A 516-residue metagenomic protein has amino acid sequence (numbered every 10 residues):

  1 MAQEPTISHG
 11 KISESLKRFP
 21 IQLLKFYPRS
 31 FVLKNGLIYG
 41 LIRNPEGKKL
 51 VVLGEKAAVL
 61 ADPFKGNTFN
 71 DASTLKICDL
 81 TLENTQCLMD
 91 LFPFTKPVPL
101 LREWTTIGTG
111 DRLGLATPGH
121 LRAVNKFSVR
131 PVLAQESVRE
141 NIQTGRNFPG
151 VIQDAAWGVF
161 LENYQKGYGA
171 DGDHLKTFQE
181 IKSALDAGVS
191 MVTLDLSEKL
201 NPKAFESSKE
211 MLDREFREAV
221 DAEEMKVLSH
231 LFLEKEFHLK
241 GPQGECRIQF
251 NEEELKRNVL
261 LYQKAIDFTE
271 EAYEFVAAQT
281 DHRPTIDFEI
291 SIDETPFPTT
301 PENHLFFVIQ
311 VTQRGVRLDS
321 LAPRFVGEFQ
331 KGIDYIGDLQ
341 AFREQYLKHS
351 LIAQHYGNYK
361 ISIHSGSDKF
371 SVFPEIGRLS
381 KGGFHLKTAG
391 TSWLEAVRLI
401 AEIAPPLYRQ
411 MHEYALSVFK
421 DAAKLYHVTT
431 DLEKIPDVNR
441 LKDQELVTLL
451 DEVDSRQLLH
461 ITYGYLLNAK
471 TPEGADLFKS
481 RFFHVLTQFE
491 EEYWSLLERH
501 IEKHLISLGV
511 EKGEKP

Functional and structural regions predicted by a protein language model:
A2-D154, F160-E162, F178-L200, A204-K209 (+4 more regions): Active-site capping/gating regions of soluble enzymes
Y168-G172, L255-Q263, I336: The substrate-binding groove and active-site-proximal loops of carbohydrate-active enzymes, especially glycoside
G169, E289, K360: Hydrophobic "anchor" residues on beta-strands that sit immediately upstream of conserved functional sites
D173, I290, H364: Conserved, mostly hydrophobic/aromatic
L196-N201, E206-T269, Q330: Active-site cores of enzymes that catalyze phosphoryl transfer or operate on phosphate-rich substrates
I248, D281-H282: Short, glycine- and charge-enriched coil/turn segments that flank and shape catalytic ligand pockets
P284-T299: Long, hydrophobic, well-ordered secondary-structure blocks that form the structural core and pocket-lining surfaces
